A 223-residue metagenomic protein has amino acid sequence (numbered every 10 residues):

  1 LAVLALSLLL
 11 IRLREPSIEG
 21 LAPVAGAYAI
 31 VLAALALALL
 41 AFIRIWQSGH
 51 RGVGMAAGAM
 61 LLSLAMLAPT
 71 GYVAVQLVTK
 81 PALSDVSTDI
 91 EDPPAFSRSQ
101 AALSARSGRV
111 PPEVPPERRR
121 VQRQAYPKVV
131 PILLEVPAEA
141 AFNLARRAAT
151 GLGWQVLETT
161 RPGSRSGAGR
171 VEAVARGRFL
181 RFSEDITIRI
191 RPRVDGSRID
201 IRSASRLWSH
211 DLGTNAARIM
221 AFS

Functional and structural regions predicted by a protein language model:
L1-W46: Membrane-embedded alpha-helical segments of integral membrane proteins
V3-L8, A68-Q76: C-terminal TM-helix exit segments that contain a strictly Trp-centered aromatic cap at the helix terminus
L10-L13, S17, I43, Q47-H50 (+2 more regions): Ser/Thr-rich, low-complexity intrinsically disordered terminal regions
G26-L32, G54-L61: Alpha-helical transmembrane segments
A57-Y72: Hydrophobic membrane-insertion alpha-helices, especially the h-region of bacterial N-terminal signal peptides
